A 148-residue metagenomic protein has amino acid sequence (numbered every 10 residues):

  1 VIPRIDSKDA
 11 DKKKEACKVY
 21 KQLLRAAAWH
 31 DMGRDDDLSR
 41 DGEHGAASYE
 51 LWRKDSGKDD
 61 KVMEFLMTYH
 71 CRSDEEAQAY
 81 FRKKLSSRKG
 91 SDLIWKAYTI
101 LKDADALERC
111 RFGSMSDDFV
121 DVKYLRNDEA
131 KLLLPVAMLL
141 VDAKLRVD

Functional and structural regions predicted by a protein language model:
V1-C17, W29, S39, K58 (+1 more regions): Divalent metal-dependent phosphate-bond-processing catalytic cores, especially two-metal-ion Mg2+/Mn2+ enzymes that act
V1-I2, E43-S56: An active-site-proximal "capping" alpha-helix that borders the catalytic cofactor pocket
Q22, D41-H44, I100: Generic hydrophobic secondary-structure packing signal
Q22-A26, L66: Active-site alpha-helix of zinc metalloproteases
H30, H44-G45, H70-C71: Histidine-centered active-site/metal-ligand motif
M32-E43: Catalytic Zn2+-binding segment of zinc metalloproteases
R34, A47, A106-E108: Hydrophobic side chains within alpha-helical segments
V62-T68: Beta-strand segments within the central parallel beta-sheet cores of soluble alpha/beta enzyme folds
